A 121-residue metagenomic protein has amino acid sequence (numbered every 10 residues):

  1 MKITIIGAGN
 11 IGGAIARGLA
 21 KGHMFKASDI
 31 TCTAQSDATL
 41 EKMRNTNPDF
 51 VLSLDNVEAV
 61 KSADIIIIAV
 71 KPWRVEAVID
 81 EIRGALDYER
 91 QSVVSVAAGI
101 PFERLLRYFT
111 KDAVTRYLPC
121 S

Functional and structural regions predicted by a protein language model:
M1-L54, E58-S62: NAD(P)+-binding Rossmann beta1-loop-alpha1 motif at the extreme N-terminus of oxidoreductases
D37, N56-K61, I65-I68, P72-S121: Rossmann-like NAD(P)(H) cofactor-binding subdomain of soluble oxidoreductases
